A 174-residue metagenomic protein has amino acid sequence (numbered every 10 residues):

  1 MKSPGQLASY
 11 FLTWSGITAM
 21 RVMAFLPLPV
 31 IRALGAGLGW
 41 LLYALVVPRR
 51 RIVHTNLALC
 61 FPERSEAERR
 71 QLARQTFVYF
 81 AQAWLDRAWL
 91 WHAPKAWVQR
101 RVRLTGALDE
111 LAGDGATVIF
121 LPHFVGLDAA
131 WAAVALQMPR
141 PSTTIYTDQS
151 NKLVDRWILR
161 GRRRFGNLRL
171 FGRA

Functional and structural regions predicted by a protein language model:
M1-L121, V125-G126, L153-G161: Membrane-anchoring hydrophobic helices of lipid-metabolizing enzymes
V102-A107, L168-A174: Short acidic-hydrophobic, aromatic-tinged amphipathic segments that line or gate anion-handling sites
D114-R173: Catalytic core of membrane glycerolipid acyltransferases/transacylases, capturing the structured, soluble-facing
